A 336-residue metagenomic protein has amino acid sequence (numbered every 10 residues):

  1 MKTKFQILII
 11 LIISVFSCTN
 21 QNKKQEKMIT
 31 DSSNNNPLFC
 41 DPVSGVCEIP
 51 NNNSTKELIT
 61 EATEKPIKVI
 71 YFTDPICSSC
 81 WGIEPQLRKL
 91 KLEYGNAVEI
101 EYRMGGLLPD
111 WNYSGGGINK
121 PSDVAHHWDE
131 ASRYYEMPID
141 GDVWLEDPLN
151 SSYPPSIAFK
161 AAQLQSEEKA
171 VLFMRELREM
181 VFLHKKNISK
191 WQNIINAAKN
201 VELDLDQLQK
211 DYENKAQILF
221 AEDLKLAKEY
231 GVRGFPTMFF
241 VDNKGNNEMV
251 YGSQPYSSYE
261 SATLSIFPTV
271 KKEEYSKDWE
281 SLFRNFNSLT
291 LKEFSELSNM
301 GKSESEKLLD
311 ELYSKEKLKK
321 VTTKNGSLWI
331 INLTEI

Functional and structural regions predicted by a protein language model:
T3-I10: Sec-dependent signal peptide recognition, specifically the positively charged N-region followed immediately by
V15-S17: C-terminal motif of bacterial Sec signal peptides marking the signal peptidase cleavage site
T19-Q21: Bacterial signal peptide processing site
Q25-N53: Glycine/alanine-rich phosphate-binding loops at beta-alpha junctions
F39, C47, L90, M180-I336: C-terminal cap of thioredoxin/glutaredoxin-like
C47-I67: A short beta-strand-turn-helix
F72-P85: Conserved redox-active cysteine motifs that mediate thiol-disulfide chemistry, especially di-cysteine Cys-X(1-2)-Cys
E84-K185, K190-W191, L291: Structural alpha/beta surface segment adjacent to cysteine/selenocysteine redox centers across thiol/disulfide enzymes
